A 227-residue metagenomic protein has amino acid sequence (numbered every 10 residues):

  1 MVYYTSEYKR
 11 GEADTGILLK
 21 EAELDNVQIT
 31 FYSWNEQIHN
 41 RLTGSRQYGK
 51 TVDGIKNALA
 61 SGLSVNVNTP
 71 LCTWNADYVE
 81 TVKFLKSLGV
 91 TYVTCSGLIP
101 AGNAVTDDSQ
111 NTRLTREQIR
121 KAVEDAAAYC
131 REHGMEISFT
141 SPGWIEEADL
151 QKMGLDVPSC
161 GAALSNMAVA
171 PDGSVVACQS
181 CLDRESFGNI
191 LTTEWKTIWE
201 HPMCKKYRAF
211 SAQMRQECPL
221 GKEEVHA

Functional and structural regions predicted by a protein language model:
M1-V2, S33: Structural motif corresponding to the early beta-alpha repeats
Y3, W144-A148, K196-I198: A short acidic, often aromatic-flanked loop/helix-cap motif at beta-alpha or helix-coil junctions that lines enzyme
Y3-G11, C72-D77: Acidic-and-aromatic substrate-binding clefts and catalytic sites of carbohydrate-active enzymes
K9-A13, E36, Y78-V79, T192: Structural motif corresponding to alpha-helix initiation and N-cap regions
I17-N26, T30-S159, N166, P171-V176 (+1 more regions): Radical SAM enzyme [4Fe-4S]-AdoMet core and its adjacent flexible, acidic and glycine-rich loops/tails across
K152, V157, S174-A227: Flexible mid-to-C-terminal extensions adjoining Fe-S/redox cofactors in radical SAM and related proteins
